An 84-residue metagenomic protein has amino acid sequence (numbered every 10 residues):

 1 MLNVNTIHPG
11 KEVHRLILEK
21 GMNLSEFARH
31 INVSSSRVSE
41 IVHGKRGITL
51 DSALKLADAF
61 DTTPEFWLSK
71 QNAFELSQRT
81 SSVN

Functional and structural regions predicted by a protein language model:
M1-M22, S69: A short, Lys/Arg-rich alpha-helix, primarily the initiator
L18, H43-K45, N72: Residue-level detection of the helix-turn-helix DNA-binding "recognition helix"
L18, R29, D58: Short polybasic/polar patches that bind polyanions
G21-E40: Short alpha-helical DNA-recognition segment
D51-F66: DNA major-groove recognition helix of helix-turn-helix/homeodomain DNA-binding modules
E65-N84: Short, charged recognition helix plus adjacent turn of helix-turn-helix-like nucleic-acid-binding domains
